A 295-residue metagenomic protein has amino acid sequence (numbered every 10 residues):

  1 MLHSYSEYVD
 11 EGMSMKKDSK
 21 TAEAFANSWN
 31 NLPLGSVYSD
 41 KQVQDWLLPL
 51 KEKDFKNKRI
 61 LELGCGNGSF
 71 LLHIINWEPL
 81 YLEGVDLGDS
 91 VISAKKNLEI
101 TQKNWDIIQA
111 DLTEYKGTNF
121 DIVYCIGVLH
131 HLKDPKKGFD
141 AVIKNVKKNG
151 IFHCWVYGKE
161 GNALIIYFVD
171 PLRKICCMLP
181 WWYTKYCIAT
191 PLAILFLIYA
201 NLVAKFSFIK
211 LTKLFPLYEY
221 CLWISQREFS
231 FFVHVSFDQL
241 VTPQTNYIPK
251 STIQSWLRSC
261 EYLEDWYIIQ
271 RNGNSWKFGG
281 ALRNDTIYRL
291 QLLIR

Functional and structural regions predicted by a protein language model:
M1-L61, C65-T118, I122, N246 (+2 more regions): Conserved N-terminal segment of class I S-adenosyl-L-methionine
S90, P135-F139, V156-G158, I165: Catalytic cores of eukaryotic secretory-pathway lumenal/extracellular enzymes that build and remodel glycoconjugates
E114, H130, K159: Active-site micro-motifs of SAM-dependent methyltransferase domains
I122-K133: A short SAM/SAH-binding and catalytic strip from SAM-dependent methyltransferases
K136-K148: A short glycine-rich, Lys/Arg-flanked "PGG" loop and its adjoining helix->strand segment in the class I
I151-T190: Conserved class I S-adenosyl-L-methionine
P180-R258: Substrate-binding/catalytic lobe of Class I Rossmann-like enzymes that use SAM or dcSAM, i.e., the mid-to-C-terminal
Q254-I268: A SAM-dependent methyltransferase catalytic signature shared across enzymes that methylate proteins
